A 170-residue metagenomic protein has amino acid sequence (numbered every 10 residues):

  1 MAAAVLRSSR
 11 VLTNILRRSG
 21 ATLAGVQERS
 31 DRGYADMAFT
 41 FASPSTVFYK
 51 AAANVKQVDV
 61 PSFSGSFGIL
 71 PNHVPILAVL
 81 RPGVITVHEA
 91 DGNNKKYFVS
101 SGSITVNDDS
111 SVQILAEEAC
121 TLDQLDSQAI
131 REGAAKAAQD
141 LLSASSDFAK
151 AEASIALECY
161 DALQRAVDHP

Functional and structural regions predicted by a protein language model:
M1-D36: N-terminal mitochondrial targeting presequence
A3, V11, P71-L80, A149-S154 (+1 more regions): Generic hydrophobic segment detector
T40-E132, K136: Compact, glycine-rich, soluble single-domain proteins
C120-P170: Acidic/glycine-rich phosphate/pyrophosphate-binding loops and surrounding catalytic core that coordinate Mg2+
